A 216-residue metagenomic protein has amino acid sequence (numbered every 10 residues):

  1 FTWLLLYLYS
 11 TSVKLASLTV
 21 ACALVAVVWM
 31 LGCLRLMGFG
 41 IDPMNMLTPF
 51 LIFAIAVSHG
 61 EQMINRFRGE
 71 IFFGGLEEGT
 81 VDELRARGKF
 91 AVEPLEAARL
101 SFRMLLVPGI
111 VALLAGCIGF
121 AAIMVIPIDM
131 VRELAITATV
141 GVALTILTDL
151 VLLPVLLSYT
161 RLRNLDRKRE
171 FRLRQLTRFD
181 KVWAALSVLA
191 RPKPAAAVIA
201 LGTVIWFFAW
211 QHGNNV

Functional and structural regions predicted by a protein language model:
F1-V216: Membrane-embedded transmembrane helical bundles of large multi-pass transporters/channels
